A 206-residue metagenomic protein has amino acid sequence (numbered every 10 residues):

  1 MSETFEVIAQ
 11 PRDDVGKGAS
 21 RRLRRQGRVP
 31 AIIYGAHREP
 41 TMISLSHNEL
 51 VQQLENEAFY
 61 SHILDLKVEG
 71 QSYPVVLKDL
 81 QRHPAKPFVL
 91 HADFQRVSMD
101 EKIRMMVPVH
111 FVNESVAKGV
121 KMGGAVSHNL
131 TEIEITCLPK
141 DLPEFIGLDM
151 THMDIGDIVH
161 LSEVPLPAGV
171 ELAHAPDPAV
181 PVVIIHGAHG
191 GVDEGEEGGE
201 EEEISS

Functional and structural regions predicted by a protein language model:
M1-S206: Acidic, negatively charged sequence tracts
